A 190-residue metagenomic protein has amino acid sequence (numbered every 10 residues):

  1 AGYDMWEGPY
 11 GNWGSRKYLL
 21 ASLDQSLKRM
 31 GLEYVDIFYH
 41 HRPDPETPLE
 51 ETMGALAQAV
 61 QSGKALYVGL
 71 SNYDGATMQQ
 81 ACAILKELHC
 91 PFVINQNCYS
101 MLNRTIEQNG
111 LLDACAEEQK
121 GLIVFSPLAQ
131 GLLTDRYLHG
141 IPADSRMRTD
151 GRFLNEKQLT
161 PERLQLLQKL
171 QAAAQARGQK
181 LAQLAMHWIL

Functional and structural regions predicted by a protein language model:
A1, Y34, S126: Short, small-residue-rich loop/turn micro-motifs
A1-M5, Q96-Y99: A short, structured active-site edge motif that brings together acidic residues
Y3-L20, H41-T47: Active-site mouth loops of central-metabolism enzymes
M5, E33, Q61: N-terminal binding-site loop/beta-alpha segment at the start of enzyme catalytic domains that lines or forms
N12-M30, M78-C82: Short, acidic/polar
K17, E33-D36, E50, A182: Residues in well-ordered alpha-helical elements
L27-T47: Active-site groove signature of glycoside hydrolases
P45-L190: Beta/alpha (TIM)-barrel catalytic core signal, keyed to glycine-rich beta->alpha loops juxtaposed to Asp/Glu that bind
